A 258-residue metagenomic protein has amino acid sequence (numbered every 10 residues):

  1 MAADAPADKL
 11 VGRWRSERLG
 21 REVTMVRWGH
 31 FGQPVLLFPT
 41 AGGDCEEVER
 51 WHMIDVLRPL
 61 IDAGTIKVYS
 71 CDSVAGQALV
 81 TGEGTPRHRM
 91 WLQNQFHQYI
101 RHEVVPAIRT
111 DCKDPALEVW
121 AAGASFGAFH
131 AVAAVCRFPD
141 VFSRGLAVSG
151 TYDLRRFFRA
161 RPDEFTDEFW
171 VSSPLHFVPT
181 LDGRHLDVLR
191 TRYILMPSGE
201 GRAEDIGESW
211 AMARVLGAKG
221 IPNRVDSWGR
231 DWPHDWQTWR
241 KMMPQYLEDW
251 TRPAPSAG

Functional and structural regions predicted by a protein language model:
M1-G258: Non-catalytic cap/lid and distal C-terminal segments of serine-dependent acyl enzymes
